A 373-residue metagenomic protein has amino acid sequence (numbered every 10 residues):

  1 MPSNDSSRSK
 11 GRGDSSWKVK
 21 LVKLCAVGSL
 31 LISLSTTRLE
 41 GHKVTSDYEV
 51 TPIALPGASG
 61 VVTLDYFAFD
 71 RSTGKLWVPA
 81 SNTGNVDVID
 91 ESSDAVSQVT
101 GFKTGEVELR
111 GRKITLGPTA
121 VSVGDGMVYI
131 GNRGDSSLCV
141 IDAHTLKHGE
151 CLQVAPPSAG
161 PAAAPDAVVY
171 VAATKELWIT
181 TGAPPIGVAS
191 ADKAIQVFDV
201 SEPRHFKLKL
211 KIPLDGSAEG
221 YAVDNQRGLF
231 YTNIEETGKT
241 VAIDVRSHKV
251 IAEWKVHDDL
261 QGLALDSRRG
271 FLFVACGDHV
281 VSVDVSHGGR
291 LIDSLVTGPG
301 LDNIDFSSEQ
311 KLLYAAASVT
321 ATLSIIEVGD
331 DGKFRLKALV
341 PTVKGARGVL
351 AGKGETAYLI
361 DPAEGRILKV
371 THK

Functional and structural regions predicted by a protein language model:
M1-V19: N-terminal secretory signal peptides that target proteins for export/translocation
G11-G13, G28, G41: Residue-identity detector for glycine
V19-L24, L39: Hydrophobic alpha-helical segments, especially transmembrane helices and their immediate juxtamembrane helical caps
K23-S33: Bacterial N-terminal signal peptides
L34-K373: Predominantly soluble domains enriched in secretory-pathway, periplasmic, or organellar proteins
